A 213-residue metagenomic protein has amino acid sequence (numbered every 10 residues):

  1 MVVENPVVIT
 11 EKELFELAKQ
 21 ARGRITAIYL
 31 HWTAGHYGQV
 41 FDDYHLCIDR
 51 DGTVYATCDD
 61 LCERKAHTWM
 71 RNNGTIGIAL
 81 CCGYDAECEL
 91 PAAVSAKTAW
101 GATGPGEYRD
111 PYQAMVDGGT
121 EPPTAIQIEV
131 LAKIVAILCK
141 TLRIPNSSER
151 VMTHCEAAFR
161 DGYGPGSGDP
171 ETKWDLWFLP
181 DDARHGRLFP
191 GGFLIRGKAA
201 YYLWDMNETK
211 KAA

Functional and structural regions predicted by a protein language model:
M1-N72: N-terminal catalytic cores of peptidoglycan-degrading enzymes
M1-R22, G83-A213: Basic/polar, cationic surfaces and motifs that engage anionic cell-wall and phosphate/carboxylate ligands
A27, T75-G77, R150-M152: Structural preference for beta-strand elements that scaffold enzyme active sites
C47-D51, A66-H67, T75-I76, A96-W100 (+1 more regions): Short, low-complexity, polar/charged sequence segments that are solvent-exposed and flexible
C58-E63, I76-A79, E107-A114: Short C-terminal domain-edge/linker segments immediately following a structured domain
H67-D85: Short HxH-centered metal-ligating active-site micro-motif
